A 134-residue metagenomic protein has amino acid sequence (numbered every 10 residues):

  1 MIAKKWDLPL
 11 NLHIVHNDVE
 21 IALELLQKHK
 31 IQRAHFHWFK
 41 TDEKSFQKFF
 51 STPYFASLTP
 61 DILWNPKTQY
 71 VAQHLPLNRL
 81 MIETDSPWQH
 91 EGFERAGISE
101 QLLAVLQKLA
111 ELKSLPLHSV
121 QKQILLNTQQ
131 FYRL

Functional and structural regions predicted by a protein language model:
M1-S51, Y70, G92-A96: Divalent metal-binding pocket/active-site signature
I2, L102-L134: Mid-to-C-terminal alpha-helical segments outside catalytic/metal-binding sites
A3, F49, A72, D85 (+2 more regions): Conserved, mostly hydrophobic/aromatic
I14, W38, P60-I62, S86: Active-site metal-binding loops of divalent metal-dependent hydrolases
Q32-A34, L77-M81, H118-S119: Short acidic capping loops at alpha-helix termini that bridge into adjacent secondary structure
F55-Q69: Active-site glycine- and acidic-residue-rich loops that bind and position anionic ligands or nucleotide-like cofactors
K67-L77: Short amphipathic alpha-helices and their capping/turn segments at secondary-structure boundaries
N78-R95: Short acidic/histidine-rich active-site segments
